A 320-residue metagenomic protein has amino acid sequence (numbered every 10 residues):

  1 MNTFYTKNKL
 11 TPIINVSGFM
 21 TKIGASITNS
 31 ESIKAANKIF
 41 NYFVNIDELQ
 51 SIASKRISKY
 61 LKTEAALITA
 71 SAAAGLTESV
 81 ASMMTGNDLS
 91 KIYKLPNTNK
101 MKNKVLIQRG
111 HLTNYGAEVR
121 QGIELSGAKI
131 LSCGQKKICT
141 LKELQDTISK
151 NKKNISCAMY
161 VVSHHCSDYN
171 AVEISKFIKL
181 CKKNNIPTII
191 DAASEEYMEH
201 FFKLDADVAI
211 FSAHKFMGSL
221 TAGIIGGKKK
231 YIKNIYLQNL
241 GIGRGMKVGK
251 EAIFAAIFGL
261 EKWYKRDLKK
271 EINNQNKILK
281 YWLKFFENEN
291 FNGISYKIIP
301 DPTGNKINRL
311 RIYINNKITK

Functional and structural regions predicted by a protein language model:
N2-I27, S54-I57, K62-A66, A73-Y264 (+1 more regions): Conserved PLP-enzyme active-site core in the AAT-like
F4, N290-K320: Conserved C-terminal alpha-helix-loop-beta "cap" of PLP-dependent enzymes that closes/shapes the active-site mouth
I14-I52: A glycine-/small-polar-enriched, mobile loop at the entrance of the PLP active site in fold-type I
I39-F40, D47, K91-K94, E271-I278: Charged, low-complexity, helix-prone segments enriched in Lys/Glu/Asp/Gln
V44-E48, K91, S156, K247 (+2 more regions): Residue-level signal for secondary-structure boundary elements
Y60, Y264-I298: Conserved PLP-dependent catalytic core of the aminotransferase class-I/II
